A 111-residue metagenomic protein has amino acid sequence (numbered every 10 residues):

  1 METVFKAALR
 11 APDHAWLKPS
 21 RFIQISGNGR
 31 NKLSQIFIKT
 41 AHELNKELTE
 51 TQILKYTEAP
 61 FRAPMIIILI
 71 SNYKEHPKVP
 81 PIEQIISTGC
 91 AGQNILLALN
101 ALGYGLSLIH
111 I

Functional and structural regions predicted by a protein language model:
M1-R62: N-terminal amphipathic, basic helical "cap/leader" segment at the start of enzyme domains
I66-I70: Active-site-flanking beta-strand signature of metal-NTP-handling nucleotidyl enzymes and homologous cyclase-like
V79-I86: Short pre-catalytic strand/loop immediately N-terminal to key active-site residues, enriched for Gly-Thr
S87-A91: Active-site glycine-rich loop that binds ribose-phosphate moieties when present
N100-A101: Short hydrophobic alpha-helices that are characteristic scaffold elements of the AMP-binding
G105: Residue-level detector of anion-binding/catalytic polar loops
H110-I111: Conserved small/polar residues in nucleotide/adenosyl-binding loops
